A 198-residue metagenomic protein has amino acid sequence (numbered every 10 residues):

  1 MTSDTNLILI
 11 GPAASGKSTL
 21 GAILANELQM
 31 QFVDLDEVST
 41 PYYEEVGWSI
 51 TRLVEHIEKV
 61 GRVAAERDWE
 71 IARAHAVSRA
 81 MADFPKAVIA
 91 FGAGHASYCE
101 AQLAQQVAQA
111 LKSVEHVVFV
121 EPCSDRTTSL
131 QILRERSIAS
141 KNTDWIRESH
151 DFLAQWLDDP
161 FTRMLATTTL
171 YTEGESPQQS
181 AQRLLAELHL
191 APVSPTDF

Functional and structural regions predicted by a protein language model:
T2, E27, K86, D158-F198: NTP-dependent small-molecule kinase module
L9: Hydrophobic anchor at the beta1->P-loop junction of P-loop NTPases
P12: P-loop (Walker A) phosphate-binding loop of NTP-binding proteins
S15: ATP-binding Walker
S18: Walker A/P-loop
N26-D36: Post-Walker A helix-loop "phosphate-sensing" segment adjacent to the P-loop in P-loop NTPases
V38-L103: ATP-dependent small-molecule kinase phosphotransfer cores that center on conserved nucleotide phosphate-binding segments
A110-F161: A glycine- and Lys/Arg-enriched "phosphate-lid" helix/loop adjacent to the NTP-binding pocket of small-molecule kinases
